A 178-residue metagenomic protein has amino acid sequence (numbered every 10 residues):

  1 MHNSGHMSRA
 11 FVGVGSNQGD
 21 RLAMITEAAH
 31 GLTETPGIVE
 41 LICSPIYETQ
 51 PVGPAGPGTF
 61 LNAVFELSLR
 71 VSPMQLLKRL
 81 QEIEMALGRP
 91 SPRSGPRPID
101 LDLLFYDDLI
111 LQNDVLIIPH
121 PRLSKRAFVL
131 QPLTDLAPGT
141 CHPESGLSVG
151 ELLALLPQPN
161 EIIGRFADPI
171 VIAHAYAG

Functional and structural regions predicted by a protein language model:
H2, G37, P51-L61, V71-L77 (+1 more regions): Flexible, gly/pro- and Lys/Arg-enriched active-site loops
H2-I38, S44-E48: N-terminal beta1-alpha1 ligand-phosphate binding loop
V14-S16, L69, T134: Short, structured patches in soluble enzyme cores that scaffold and shape functional sites
